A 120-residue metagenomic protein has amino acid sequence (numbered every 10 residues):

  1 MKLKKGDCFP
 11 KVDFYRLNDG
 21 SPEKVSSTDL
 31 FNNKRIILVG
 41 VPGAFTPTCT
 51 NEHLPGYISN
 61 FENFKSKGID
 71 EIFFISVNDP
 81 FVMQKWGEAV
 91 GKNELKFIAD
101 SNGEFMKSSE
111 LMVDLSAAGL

Functional and structural regions predicted by a protein language model:
M1-L120: Chalcogenol-based redox active-site neighborhoods
